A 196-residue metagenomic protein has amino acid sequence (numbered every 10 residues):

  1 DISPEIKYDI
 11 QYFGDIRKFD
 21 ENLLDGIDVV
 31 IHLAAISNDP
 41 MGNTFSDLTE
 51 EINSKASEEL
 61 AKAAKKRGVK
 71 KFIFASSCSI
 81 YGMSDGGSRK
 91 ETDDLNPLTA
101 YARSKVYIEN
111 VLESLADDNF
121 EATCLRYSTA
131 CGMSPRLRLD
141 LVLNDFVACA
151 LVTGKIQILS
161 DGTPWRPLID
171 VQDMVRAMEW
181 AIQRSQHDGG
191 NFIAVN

Functional and structural regions predicted by a protein language model:
I6-K18: Rossmann-fold cofactor-recognition segment
I16-I52: NAD(P)H-binding glycine-rich loop region in Rossmannoid oxidoreductase-like domains and their noncatalytic homologs
L48-E59, L95, T99, R103-S104 (+1 more regions): Glycine-rich NAD(P)-binding loop of the Rossmann-fold in SDR/ketoreductase-type enzymes
E58-A100: Conserved Rossmann-fold NAD(P)-dependent oxidoreductase catalytic core, especially the SDR/UDP-sugar
M83, N96-R126, A150-V152: Active-site Tyr-X1-5-Lys
V106, C131-N144, L159, T163 (+2 more regions): Glycine/proline-rich active-site loop of Rossmann-fold NAD(P)-dependent oxidoreductases
